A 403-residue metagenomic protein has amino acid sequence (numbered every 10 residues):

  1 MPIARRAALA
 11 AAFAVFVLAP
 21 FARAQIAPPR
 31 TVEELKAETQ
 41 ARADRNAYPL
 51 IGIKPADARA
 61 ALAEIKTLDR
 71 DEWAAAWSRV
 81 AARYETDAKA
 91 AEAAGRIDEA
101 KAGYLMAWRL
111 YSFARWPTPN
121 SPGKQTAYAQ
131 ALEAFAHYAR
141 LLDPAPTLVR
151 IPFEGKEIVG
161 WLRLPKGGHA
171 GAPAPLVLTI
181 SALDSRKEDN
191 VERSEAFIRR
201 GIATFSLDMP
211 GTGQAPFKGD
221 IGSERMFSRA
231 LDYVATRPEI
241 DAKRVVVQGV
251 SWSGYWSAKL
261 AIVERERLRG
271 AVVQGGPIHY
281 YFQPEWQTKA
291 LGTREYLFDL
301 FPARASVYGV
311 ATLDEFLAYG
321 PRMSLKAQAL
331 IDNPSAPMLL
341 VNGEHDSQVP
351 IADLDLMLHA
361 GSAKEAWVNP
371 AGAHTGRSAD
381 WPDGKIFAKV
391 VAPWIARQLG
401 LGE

Functional and structural regions predicted by a protein language model:
W77, A81, N120, T126-A170: N-terminal cap/lid segment of alpha/beta-hydrolase-fold proteins
G171-A182: Short beta-strand element of the alpha/beta-hydrolase
D189, A196, K218-E239: Alpha/beta-hydrolase active-site loop
E239-S251: Alpha/beta-hydrolase fold nucleophile elbow
I262-A318, A336: Hydrolase active-site cap/lid region
P334-S335, L340-N342: Short beta-strand/loop motif that positions the catalytic acidic residue of the alpha/beta-hydrolase fold
S347-D353: Conserved alpha/beta-hydrolase "acid-adjacent" motif
G372-K385: Catalytic histidine-centered segment of alpha/beta-hydrolase-like enzymes
